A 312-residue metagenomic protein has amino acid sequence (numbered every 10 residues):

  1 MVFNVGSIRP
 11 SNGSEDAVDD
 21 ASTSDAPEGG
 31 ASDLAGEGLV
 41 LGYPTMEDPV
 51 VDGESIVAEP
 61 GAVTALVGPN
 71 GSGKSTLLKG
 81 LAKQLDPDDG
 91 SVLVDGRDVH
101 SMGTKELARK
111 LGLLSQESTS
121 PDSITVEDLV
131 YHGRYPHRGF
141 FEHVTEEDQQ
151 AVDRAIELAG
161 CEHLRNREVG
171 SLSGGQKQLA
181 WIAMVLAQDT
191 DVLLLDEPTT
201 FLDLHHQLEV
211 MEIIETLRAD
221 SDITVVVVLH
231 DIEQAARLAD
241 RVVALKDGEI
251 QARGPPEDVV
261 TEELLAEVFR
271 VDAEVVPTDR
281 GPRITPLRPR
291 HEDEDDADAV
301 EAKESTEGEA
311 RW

Functional and structural regions predicted by a protein language model:
N4-G36, V40-A65, D98, G103: A short, flexible loop at the N-terminus of ABC-type nucleotide-binding domains that lies
A82: Helix-to-loop junction immediately C-terminal to a conserved catalytic motif
G90-D98, L107: Conserved ABC transporter NBD signature motif
Y131, V144-L164: Conserved ABC ATPase "signature" region
V185-L186: ABC ATPase C-loop
L193-E197, L202: Catalytic Walker B motif of ABC-type/P-loop ATPase nucleotide-binding domains
D247-G248, G254: Conserved ABC ATPase "signature" C-loop
A266-W312: ABC ATPase nucleotide-binding domains
